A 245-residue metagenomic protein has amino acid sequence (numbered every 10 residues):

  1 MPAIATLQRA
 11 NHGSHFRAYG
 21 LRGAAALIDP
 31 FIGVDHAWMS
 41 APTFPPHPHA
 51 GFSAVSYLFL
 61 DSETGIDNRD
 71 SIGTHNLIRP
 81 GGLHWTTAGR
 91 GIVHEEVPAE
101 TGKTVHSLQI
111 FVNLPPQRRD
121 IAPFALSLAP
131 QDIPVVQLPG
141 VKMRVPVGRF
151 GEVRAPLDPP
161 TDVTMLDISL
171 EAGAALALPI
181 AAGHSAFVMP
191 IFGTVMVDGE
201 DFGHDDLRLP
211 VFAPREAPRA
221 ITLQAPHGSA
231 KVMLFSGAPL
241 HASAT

Functional and structural regions predicted by a protein language model:
M1-T245: Jelly-roll (double-stranded beta-helix
